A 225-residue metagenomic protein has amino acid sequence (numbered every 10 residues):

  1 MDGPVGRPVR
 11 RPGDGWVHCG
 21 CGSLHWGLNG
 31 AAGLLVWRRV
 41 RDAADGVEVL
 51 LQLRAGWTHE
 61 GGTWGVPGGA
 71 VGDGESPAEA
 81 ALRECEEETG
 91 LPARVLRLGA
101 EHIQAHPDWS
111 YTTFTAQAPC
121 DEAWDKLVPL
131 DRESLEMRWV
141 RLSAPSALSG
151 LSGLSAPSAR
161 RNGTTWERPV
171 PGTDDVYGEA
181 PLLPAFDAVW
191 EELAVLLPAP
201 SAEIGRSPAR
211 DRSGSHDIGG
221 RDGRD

Functional and structural regions predicted by a protein language model:
M1-T63, G69-A123, S149-S155, P184-D225: N-terminal leader/linker segments that precede catalytic domains of diphosphate-processing enzymes
H102-A144, S158, T165-A185: Active-site-adjacent beta-strand/loop module that shapes the phosphate/pyrophosphate-binding cleft
